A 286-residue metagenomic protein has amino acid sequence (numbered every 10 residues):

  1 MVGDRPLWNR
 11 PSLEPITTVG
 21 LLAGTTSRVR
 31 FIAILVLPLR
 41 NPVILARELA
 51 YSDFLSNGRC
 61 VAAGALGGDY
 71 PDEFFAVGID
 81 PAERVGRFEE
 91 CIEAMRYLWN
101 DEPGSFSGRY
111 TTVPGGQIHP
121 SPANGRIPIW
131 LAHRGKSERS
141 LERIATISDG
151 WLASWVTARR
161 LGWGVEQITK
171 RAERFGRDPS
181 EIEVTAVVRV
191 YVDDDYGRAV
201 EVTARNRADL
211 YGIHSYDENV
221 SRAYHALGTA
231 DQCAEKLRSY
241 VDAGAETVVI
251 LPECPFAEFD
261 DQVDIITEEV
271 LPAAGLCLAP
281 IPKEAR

Functional and structural regions predicted by a protein language model:
M1-R286: Active-site-adjacent structural elements that line small-molecule/cofactor binding pockets in enzymes
